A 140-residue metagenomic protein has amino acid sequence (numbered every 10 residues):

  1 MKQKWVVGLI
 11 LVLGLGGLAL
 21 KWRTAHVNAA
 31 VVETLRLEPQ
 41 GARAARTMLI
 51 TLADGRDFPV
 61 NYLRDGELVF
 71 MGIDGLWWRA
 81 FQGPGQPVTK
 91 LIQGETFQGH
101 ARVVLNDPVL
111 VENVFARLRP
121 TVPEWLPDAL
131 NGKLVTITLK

Functional and structural regions predicted by a protein language model:
K4-K21: Hydrophobic membrane-insertion alpha-helices, especially the h-region of bacterial N-terminal signal peptides
L18-A53: Short, conserved active-site entrance elements at the starts or edges of catalytic domains
V27-A30, G41, L49, E67-V69 (+2 more regions): A short linear-motif detector with a strong N-terminal bias
G41-D74, H100-R102: Short beta-strand segments
L76-K140: Short, structured beta-strand-loop surface elements
